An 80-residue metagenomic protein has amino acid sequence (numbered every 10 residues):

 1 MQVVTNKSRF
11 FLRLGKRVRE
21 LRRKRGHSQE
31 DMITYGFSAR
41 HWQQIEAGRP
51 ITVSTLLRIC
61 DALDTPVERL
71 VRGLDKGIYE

Functional and structural regions predicted by a protein language model:
M1-K24: A short, Lys/Arg-rich alpha-helix, primarily the initiator
M1-R9, V71-E80: Short, charged recognition helix plus adjacent turn of helix-turn-helix-like nucleic-acid-binding domains
K16, G26-H27, I51-S54: Residue-level signal for the short linker/turn that defines the boundary of a DNA-recognition helix
R17, H41-Q44, T55, R69: Residue-level recognition of specific faces of alpha-helices
E20, E30-D31, R58: Alpha-helical residues within helix-turn-helix
R25-Q44: Short alpha-helical DNA-recognition segment
G36, E46, V71-L74: DNA major-groove recognition helix of helix-turn-helix
G48-D61, I78-E80: Short, basic-rich loop-to-helix N-cap that marks the start of a DNA-contacting helix
